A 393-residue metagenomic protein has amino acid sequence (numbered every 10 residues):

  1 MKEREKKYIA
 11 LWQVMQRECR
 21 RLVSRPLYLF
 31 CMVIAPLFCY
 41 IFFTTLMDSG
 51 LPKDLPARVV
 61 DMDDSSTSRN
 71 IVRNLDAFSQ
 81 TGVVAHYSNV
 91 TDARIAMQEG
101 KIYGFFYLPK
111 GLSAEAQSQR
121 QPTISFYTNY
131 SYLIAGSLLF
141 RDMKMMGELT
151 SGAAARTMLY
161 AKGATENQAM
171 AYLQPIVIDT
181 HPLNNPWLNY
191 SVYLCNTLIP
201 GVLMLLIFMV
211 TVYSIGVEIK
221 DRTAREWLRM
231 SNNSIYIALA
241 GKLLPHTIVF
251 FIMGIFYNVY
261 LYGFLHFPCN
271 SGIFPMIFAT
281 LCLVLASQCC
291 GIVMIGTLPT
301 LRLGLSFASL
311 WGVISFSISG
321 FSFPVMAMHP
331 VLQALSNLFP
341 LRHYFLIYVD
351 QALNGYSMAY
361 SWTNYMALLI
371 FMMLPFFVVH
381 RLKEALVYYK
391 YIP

Functional and structural regions predicted by a protein language model:
M1-Y190, A385, I392-P393: Extracytoplasmic/periplasmic domains immediately adjacent to an N-terminal transmembrane anchor in multi-pass membrane
Y8, W12-Q16, V192, S231-N232 (+4 more regions): Alpha-helical membrane-protein architecture signal
P26-L27, Y236, R302: Residues that define the loop-to-transmembrane-helix transition and helix capping in multi-pass membrane transporters
F38-I41, H181-L261: Hydrophobic alpha-helical transmembrane segments of multi-pass membrane transport proteins
D64, I248, F256-Y260, P268-P393: Membrane-spanning alpha-helical segments of multipass transporters and channels
T67-I71, T211, T223, I347: Hydrophobic alpha-helical segments typical of transmembrane helices and their membrane-interface/capping positions
R120-S137, P182, Y213, G291-V313: Cytoplasmic juxtamembrane interface segments
